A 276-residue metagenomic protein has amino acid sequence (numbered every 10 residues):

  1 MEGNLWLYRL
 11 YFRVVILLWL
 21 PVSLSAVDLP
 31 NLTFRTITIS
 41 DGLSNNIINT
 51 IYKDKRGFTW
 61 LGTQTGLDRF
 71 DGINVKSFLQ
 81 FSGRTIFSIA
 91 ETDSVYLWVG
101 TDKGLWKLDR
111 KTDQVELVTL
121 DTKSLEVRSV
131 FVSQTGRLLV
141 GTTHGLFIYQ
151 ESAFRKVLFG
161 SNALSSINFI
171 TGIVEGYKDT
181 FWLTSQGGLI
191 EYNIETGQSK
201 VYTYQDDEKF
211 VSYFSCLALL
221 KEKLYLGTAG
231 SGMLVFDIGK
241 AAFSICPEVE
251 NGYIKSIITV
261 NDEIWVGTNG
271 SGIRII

Functional and structural regions predicted by a protein language model:
M1-I276: Carboxylate-rich, polar loop motifs that coordinate divalent cations or form catalytic acidic clusters
